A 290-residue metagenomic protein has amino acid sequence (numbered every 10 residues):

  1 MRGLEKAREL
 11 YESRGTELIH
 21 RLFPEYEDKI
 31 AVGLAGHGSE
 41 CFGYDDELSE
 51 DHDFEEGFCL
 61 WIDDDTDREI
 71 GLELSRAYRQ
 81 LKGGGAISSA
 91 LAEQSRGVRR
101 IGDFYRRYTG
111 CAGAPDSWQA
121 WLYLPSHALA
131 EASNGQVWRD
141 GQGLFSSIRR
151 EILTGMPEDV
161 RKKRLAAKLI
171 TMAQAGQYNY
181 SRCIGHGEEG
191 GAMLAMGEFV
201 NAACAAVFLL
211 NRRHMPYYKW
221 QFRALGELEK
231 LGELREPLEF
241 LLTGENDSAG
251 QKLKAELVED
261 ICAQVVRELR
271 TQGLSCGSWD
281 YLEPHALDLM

Functional and structural regions predicted by a protein language model:
M1-E17: N-terminal regions immediately upstream of nucleotidyltransferase
R2, R68-E69, A255-E259: Basic, alpha-helical terminal appendages of large translation-related enzymes
E9, T66-D67: ER/Golgi luminal nucleotide-sugar-dependent glycosyltransferases, focusing on the catalytic module
E9-R14, L34, E55, D280-D288: Terminal targeting/low-complexity segments that flank the catalytic cores of oxidoreductases
R14, L18-E25, E73, A77: Generic non-transmembrane alpha-helical segments
I19-D65: Active-site nucleotide-donor binding segment shared across nucleotidyl transfer reactions
R68-I184: Conserved NTP/Mg2+-binding pocket subregion across the NTase superfamily
A130-M290: Conserved nucleotidyltransferase catalytic core and NTase-mimicking acidic/glycine-rich helix/loop elements in nucleic
